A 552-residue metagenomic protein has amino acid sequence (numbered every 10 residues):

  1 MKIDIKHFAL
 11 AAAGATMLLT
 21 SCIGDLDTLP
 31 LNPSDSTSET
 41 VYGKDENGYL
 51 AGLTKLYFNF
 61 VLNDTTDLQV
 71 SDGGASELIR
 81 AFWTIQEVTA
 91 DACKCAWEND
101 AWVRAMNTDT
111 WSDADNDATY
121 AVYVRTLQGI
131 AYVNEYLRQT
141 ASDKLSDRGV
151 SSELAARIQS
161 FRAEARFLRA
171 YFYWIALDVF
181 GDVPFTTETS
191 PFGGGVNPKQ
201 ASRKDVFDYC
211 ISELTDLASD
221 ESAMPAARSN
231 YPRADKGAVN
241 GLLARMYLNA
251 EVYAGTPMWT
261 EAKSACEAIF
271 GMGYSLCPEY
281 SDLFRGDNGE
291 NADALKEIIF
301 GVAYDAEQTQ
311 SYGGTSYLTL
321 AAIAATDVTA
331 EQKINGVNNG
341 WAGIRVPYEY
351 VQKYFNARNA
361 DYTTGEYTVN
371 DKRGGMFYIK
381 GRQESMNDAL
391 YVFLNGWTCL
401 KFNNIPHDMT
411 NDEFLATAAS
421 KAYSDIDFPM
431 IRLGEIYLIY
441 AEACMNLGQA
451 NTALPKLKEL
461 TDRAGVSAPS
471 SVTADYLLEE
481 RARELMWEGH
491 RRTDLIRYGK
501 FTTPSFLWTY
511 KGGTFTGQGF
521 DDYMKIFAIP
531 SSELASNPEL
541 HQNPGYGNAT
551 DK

Functional and structural regions predicted by a protein language model:
K2-A9: Bacterial N-terminal signal peptides that target proteins for export
L19-S21: C-terminal motif of bacterial Sec signal peptides marking the signal peptidase cleavage site
I23-D25: Bacterial signal peptide processing site
G43-L53, Y57-D67, A75-I79, Q86-L127 (+3 more regions): Elongated scaffold/linker segments in the mid-to-C-terminal portions of large proteins
D45-L50, F58-N63, C93-F180, K204-D205 (+2 more regions): Conserved, well-structured interaction surfaces
I175-D178, P184, N249-G255, G448: Short coil/turn linking the two alpha-helices of tandem helical-hairpin repeats
